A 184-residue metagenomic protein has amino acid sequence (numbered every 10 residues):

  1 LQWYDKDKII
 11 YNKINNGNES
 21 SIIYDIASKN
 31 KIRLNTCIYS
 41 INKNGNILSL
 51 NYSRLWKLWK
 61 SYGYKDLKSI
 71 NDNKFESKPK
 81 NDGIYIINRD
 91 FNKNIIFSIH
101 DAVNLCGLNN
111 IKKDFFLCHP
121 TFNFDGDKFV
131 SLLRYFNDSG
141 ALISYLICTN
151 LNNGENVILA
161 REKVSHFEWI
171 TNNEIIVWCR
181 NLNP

Functional and structural regions predicted by a protein language model:
L1-I9, Y39-N46, L50-N51, H119-F129 (+1 more regions): Blade-terminus and WD-like Trp-Asp/Gly-His loop motifs, strongest in beta-propeller folds
Q2, K8-G83, I95-K112: Asp-box/WD-like beta-propeller blade repeats and closely related beta-sheet repeat scaffolds
N15, S53, Y135, N181-L182: Residue-level signature of beta-propeller blades and closely related beta-rich strand-turn architectures in secreted
S21-I23, D82-I86, S144-C148, P184: Hydrophobic beta-strand positions in blades of beta-propellers and related beta-sheet-rich domains
D25-K29, N88-N92, N150-G154: Short loop/turn segments that connect beta-strands within beta-propeller blades
N35-C37, K80, F116-C118, L142 (+1 more regions): Beta-rich catalytic cores
N109-L151, E155-A160: Loop-centered beta-sheet repeat module
C148-P184: Long, well-ordered mid-to-C-terminal structural blocks that present hydrophobic/aromatic surfaces
